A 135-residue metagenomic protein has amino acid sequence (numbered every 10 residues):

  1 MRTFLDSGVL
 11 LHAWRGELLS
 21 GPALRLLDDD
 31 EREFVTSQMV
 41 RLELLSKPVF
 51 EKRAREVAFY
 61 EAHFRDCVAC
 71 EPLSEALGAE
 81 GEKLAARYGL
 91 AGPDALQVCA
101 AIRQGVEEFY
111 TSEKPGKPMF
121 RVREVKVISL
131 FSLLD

Functional and structural regions predicted by a protein language model:
M1, D30-F34, C67-A69, G105-E108: Short active-site oxyanion
M1-T36, V49-F59, I128, L133-D135: Short, well-structured N-terminal submotif of metal-dependent ribonuclease cores
D6, D94, E113: Acidic active-site catalytic centers that drive phospho-/nucleotidyl reactions and related ester hydrolyses
V9-L10, V40, L77, Q97 (+1 more regions): Alpha-helix capping/helix-boundary segments
V35-T36, P72, G92, T111: Short beta-strand scaffold positions
C67-R87: Acidic catalytic patch
V98-D135: Acidic, PIN/NYN-like endoribonuclease modules and their adjacent C-terminal/linker elements
